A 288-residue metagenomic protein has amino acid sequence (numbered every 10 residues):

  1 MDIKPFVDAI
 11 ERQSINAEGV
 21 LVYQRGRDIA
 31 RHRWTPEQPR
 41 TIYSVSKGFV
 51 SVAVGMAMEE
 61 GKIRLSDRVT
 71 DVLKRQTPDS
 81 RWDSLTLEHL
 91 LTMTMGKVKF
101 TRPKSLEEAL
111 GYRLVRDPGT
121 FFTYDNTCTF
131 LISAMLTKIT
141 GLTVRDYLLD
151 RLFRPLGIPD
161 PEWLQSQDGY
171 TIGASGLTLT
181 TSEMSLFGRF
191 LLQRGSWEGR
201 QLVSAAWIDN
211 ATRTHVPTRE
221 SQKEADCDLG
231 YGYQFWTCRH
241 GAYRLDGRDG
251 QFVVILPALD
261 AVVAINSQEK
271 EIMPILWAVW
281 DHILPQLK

Functional and structural regions predicted by a protein language model:
D2-P36, V254, D260-A264: A short, well-structured edge-of-sheet supersecondary motif
V20-Q24, D28, T92-Y124, L142-P161: Short, charged, amphipathic alpha-helices and their helix-cap/turn boundaries
G26, T41-S66, L90, I132-L136 (+1 more regions): Active-site SXXK
E59-M93, I139-L179: Active-site helix/loop module of the DD-peptidase/beta-lactamase fold, centered on the serine-lysine SxxK catalytic
T77-T101, Y112, D117, T127-F130 (+1 more regions): Conserved catalytic neighborhood of penicillin-recognizing serine enzymes
I132-M135, S175-S196, Q251-N266: Active-site-proximal alpha-helical segments within enzyme catalytic domains
D160, D209-V263: Active-site Gly/Thr loop motif
L245-K288: Structured C-terminal helix/loop/strand segments within mature extracytoplasmic catalytic/sensor domains
